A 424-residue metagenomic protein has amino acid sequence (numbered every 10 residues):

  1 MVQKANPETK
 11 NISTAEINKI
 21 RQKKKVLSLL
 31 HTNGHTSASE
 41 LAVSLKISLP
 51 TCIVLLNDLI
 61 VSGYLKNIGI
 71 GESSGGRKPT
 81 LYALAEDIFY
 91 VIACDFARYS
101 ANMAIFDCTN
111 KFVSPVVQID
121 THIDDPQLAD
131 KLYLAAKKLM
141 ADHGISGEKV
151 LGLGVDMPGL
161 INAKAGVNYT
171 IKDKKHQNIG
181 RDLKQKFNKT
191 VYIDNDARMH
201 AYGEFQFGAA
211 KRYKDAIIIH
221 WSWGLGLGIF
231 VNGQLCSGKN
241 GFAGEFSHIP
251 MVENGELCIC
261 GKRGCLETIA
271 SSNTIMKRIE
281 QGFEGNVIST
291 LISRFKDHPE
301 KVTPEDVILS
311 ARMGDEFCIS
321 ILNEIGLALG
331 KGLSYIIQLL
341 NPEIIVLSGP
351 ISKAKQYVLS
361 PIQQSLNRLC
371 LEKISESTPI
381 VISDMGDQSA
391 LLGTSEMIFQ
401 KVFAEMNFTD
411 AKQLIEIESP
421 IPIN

Functional and structural regions predicted by a protein language model:
M1-I68, S74-G76, L81-V117, I123-E148 (+3 more regions): ATP-binding/phosphotransfer module of carbohydrate and carboxylate kinases, centering on a glycine-rich
S62, T109, K164-A165, N232: Residue-level recognition of short loop/turn positions
N67-I68, V191-N195, I229: General beta-strand structural signal in soluble alpha/beta enzymes
A83, C94-A97, A210-K211, I218-W221: Short loop/turn motifs at secondary-structure junctions and domain boundaries
V91-D95, V150-G154, A216-H220, G226-G228: Short glycine-aspartate micro-motif
I105, L160-I161, I229: Hydrophobic beta-strand positions
F112-D215, Y357-R368: Glycine-rich phosphate-binding loop and adjoining helix at the ATP-binding site of ATP-dependent phosphoryl-transfer
R212-A270, S419-N424: Glycine-rich phosphate-binding loop of actin/hexokinase-like ATP-binding domains
